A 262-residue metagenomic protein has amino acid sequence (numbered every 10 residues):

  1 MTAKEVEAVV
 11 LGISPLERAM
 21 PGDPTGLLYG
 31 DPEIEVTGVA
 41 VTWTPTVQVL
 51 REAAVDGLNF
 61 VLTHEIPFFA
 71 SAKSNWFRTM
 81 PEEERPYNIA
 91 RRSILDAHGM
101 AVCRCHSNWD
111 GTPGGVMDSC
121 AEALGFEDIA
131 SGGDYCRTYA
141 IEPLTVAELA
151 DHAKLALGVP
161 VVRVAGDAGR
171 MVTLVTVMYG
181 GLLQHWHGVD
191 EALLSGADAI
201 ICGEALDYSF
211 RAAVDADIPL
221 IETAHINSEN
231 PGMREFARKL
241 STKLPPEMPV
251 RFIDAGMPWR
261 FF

Functional and structural regions predicted by a protein language model:
M1-F262: Hydrophobic structural segments
